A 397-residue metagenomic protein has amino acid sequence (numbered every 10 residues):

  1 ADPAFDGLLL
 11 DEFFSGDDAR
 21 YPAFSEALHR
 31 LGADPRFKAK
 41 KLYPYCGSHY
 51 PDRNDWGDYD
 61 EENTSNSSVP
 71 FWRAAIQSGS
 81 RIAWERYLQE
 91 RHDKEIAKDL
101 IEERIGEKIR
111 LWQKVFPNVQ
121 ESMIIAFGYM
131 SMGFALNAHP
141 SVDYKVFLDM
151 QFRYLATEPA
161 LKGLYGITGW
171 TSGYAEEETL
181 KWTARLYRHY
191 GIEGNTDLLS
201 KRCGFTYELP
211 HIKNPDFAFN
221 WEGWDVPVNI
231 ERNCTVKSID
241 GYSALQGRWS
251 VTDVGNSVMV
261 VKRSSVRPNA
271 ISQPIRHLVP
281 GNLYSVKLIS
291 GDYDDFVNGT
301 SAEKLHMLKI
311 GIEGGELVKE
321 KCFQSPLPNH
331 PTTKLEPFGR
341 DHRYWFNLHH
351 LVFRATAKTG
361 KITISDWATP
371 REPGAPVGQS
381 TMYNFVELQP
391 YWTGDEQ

Functional and structural regions predicted by a protein language model:
A1-G204: Glycan-processing catalytic domains of CAZymes
D216-V258: Extracellular glycan-recognition surfaces and repeat-rich motifs
F217, N269-L308, H349-F353, I362 (+1 more regions): Extra-cytoplasmic beta-strand recognition segments
S257-A270, G339-R343: Extracellular beta-rich ligand/substrate-recognition surface
G291-D295, G315, T369-R371, Y391: Short coil/turn motifs at secondary-structure junctions
G311-V318, T393: Change "in extracellular beta-sheet-rich domains … of secreted and cell-surface proteins" to "in beta-sheet-rich domains
G315-T359, R371: Extracellular carbohydrate recognition and processing domains and analogous Trp-centered ligand-binding platforms
I364-V377: Short beta-strand-plus-loop segments that form exposed binding edges in beta-rich domains
